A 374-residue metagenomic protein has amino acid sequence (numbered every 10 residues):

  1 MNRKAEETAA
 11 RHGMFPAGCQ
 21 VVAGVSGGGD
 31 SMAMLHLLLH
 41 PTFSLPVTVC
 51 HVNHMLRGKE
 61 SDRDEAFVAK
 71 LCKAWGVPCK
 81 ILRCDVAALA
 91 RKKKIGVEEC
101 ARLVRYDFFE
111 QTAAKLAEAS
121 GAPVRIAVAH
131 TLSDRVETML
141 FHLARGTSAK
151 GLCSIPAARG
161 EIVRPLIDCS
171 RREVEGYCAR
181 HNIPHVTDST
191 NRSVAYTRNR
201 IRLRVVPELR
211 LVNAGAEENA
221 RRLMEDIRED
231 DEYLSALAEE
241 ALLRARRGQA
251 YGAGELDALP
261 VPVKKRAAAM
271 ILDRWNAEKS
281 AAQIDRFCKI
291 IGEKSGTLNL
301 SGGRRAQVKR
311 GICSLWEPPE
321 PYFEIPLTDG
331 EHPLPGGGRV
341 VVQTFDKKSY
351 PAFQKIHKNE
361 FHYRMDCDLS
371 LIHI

Functional and structural regions predicted by a protein language model:
M1-P207: Core alpha/beta nucleotide-donor-binding catalytic domains of modification enzymes
N2-G29, T48-H54, C84-V86, V104 (+3 more regions): AMP-forming adenylation/ATP pyrophosphatase catalytic core
S44, V77, G215, R274-A277: Short, well-ordered coil loops that connect the C-terminus of an alpha-helix to the N-terminus of a beta-strand
L116-A129, N219-S235: Electropositive, surface-exposed helix/loop patches at the edges of structured domains that serve as adaptable
L143-A144, L166, L209, I227 (+1 more regions): Generic structural signal for hydrophobic core residues of well-folded globular domains
R145, A149, R171, R210-A214 (+3 more regions): Alpha-helix boundary/capping and short turn/kink residues
H181-E218, R222-E225, I356-L371: Mid-to-C-terminal catalytic subdomains of enzymes that bind/position adenosyl phosphate moieties or nucleic-acid
